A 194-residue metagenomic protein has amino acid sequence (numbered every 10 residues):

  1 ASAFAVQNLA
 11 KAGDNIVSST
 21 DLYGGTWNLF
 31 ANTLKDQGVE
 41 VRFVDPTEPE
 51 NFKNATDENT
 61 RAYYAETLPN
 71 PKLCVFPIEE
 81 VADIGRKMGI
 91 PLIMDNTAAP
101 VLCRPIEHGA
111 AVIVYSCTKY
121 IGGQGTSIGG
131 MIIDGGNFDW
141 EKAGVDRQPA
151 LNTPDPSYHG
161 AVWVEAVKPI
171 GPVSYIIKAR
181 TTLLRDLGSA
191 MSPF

Functional and structural regions predicted by a protein language model:
A1-F194: Conserved PLP-enzyme active-site core in the AAT-like
